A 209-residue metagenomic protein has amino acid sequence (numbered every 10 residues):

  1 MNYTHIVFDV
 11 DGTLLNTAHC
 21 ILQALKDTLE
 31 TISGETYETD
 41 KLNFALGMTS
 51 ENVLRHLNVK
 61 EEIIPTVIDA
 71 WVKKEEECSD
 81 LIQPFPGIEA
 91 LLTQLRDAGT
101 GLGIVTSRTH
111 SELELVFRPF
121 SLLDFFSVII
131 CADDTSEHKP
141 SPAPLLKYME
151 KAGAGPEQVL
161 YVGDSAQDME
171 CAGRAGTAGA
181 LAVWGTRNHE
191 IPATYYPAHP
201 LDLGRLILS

Functional and structural regions predicted by a protein language model:
M1-I6, T93-R96, T109-H110, E114-S209: Asp-based, Mg2+/Mn2+-dependent phosphohydrolase catalytic module
N2-A90, R96-A98: N-terminal helical cap/lid subdomain that shapes the substrate entry/recognition surface in HAD-like hydrolases
T13, T106-R108: Conserved phosphate-coupling serine/threonine residues in phosphotransfer and NTP-handling enzymes
P84, V105, E137: Residue-level marker of regulatory loop/turn positions in helix-turn-helix DNA-binding domains and in histidine
